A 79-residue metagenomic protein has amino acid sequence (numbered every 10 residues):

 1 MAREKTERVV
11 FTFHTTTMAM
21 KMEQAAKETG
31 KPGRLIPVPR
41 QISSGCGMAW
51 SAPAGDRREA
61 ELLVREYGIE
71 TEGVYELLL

Functional and structural regions predicted by a protein language model:
M1-A2, L35-Q41: Short, flexible, solvent-exposed loop/turn segments with mixed acidic/basic and small polar residues
A2-T12: Short glycine-/aliphatic-rich beta-strand segments at the starts of folded cytosolic domains
R3, T16, E59: Long, contiguous binding/interaction regions
V10-T12, G47-S51: Short aromatic/hydrophobic contact patches that present stacked aromatics for nucleic-acid/ligand binding
H14-P32: Short amphipathic alpha-helix segments
P32-V38, E72-G73: A short linear hydrophobic-aromatic micro-motif
R40-C46, E76-L79: Short proline/glycine- and acidic-rich turn/helix-capping motifs at secondary-structure junctions
S51-L79: C-terminal structural segments of small proteins and small subunits
